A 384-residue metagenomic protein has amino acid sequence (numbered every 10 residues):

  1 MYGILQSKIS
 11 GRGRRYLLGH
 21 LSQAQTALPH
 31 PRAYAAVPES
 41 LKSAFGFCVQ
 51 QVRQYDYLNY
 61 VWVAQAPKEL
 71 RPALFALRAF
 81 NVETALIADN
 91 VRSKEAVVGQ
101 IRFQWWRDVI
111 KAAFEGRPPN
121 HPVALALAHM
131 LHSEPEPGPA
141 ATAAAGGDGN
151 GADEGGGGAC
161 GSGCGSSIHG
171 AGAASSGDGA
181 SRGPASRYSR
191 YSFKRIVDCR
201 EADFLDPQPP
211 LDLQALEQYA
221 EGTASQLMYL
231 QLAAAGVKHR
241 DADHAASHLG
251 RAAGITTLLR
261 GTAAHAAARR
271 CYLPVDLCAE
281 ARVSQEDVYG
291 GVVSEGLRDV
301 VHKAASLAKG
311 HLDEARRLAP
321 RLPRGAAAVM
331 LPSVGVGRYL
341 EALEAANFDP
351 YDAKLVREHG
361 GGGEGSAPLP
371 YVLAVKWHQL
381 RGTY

Functional and structural regions predicted by a protein language model:
Y2-L5, L17-H20, A24-H132, P137-D153 (+8 more regions): Catalytic cores of Mg2+-dependent Asp-rich isoprenoid enzymes
R12-R15, R32, R182: Basic polycationic patches enriched in arginine
S175-S186: Intrinsically disordered, low-complexity acidic Ser/Thr-rich regulatory segments
A185-P209: Short, charged, amphipathic alpha-helices and their helix-cap/turn boundaries
Q208-Q218: Short, conserved non-catalytic motifs in the polymerase core
T257-L258: Conserved phosphate/anionic-ligand binding catalytic regions in large, soluble enzymes, centered on
